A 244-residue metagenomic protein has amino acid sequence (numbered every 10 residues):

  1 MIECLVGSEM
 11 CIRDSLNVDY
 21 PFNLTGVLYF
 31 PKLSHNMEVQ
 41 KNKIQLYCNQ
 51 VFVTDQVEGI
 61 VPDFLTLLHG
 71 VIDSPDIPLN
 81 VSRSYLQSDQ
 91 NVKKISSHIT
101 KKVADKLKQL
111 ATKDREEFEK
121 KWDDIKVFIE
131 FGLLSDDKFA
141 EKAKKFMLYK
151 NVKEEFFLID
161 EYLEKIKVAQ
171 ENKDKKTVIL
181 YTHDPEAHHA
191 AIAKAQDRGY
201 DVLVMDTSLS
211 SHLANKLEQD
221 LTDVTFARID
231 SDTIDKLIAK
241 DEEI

Functional and structural regions predicted by a protein language model:
M1, S8-E9, R13-I244: Conserved GHKL (Bergerat-fold) ATPase module
